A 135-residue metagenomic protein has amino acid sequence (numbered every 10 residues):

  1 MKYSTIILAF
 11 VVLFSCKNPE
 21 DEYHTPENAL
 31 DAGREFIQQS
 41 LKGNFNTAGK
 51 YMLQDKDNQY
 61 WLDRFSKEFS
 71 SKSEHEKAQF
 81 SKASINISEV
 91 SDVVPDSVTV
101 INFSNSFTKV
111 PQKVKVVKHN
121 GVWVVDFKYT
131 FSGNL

Functional and structural regions predicted by a protein language model:
K2, N46-A48, F107-Q112: Short, charged low-complexity linear motifs
K2-L8: Sec-dependent signal peptide recognition, specifically the positively charged N-region followed immediately by
V12-S15: C-terminal motif of bacterial Sec signal peptides marking the signal peptidase cleavage site
K17-H24: Bacterial lipoprotein signal-peptidase II cleavage site
T25-A29: Membrane-proximal amphipathic alpha-helices that sit immediately adjacent to an N-terminal transmembrane/signal-anchor
L30-D31, E35, S40-V94: Short solvent-exposed beta->alpha transition segments
S84-L135: Exposed beta-sheet edge and beta->alpha loop/turn motif
